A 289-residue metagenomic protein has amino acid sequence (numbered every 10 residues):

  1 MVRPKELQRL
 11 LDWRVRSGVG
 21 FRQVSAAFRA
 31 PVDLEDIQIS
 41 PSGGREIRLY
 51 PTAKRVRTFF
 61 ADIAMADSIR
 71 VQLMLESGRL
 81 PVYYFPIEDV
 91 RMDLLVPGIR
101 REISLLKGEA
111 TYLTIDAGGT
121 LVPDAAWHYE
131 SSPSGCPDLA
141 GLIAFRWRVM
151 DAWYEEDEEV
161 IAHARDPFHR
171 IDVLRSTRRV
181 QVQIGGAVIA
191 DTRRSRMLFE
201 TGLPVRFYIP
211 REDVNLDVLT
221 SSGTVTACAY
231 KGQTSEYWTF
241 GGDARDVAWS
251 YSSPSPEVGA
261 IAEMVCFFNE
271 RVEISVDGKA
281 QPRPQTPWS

Functional and structural regions predicted by a protein language model:
V2-S289: Terminal leader/tail segments of proteins
